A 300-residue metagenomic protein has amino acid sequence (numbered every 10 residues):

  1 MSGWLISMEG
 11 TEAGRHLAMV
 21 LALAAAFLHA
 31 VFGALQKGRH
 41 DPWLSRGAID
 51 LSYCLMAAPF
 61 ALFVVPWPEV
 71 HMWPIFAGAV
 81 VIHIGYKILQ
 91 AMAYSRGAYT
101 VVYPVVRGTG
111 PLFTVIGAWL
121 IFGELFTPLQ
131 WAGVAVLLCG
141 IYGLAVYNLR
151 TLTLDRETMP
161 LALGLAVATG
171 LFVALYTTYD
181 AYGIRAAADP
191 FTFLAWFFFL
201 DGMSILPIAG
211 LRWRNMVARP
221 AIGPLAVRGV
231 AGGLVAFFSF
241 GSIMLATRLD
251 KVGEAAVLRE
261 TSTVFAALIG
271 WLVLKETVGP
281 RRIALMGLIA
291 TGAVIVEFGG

Functional and structural regions predicted by a protein language model:
M1-G3, A57, V115-W119, L129-N148 (+1 more regions): Hydrophobic transmembrane alpha-helices of multi-pass small-molecule transport proteins
S2-V81, K87-Y99, V146-V167, F199-A231 (+5 more regions): Membrane-interface interhelical linkers
F32-G33, Y176, V264: Short helical (or helix-break) motifs at transmembrane helix termini and adjacent helical loops in multi-pass membrane
Y53, A91, Y103-G110, T169 (+2 more regions): Structural signature of transmembrane alpha-helices in multi-pass secondary transporters
V81-I82, S95-Y142, T192-A195, F199-M203 (+1 more regions): Specific alpha-helical transmembrane segments that line the substrate/conduction pathway and gating interfaces
M159-R185, D189-T192: Selected transmembrane alpha-helices and immediately adjacent juxtamembrane segments of polytopic inner-membrane
T247-A256, F265, V273-G300: C-terminal structured domain segments across diverse proteins
